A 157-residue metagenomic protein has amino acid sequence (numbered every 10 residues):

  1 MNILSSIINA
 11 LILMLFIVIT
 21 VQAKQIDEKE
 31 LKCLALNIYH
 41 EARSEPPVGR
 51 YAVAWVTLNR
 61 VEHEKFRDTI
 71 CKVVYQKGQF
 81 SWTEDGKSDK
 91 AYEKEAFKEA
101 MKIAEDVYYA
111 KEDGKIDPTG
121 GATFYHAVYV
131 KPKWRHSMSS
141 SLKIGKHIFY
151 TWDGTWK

Functional and structural regions predicted by a protein language model:
M1, I17-T20: Polar low-complexity intrinsically disordered regions
M1-N9: Bacterial N-terminal signal peptides that target proteins for export
N9-V18: Bacterial N-terminal signal peptides
A23-K157: Bacterial extracytoplasmic/cell-wall-associated proteins, especially those involved in peptidoglycan
